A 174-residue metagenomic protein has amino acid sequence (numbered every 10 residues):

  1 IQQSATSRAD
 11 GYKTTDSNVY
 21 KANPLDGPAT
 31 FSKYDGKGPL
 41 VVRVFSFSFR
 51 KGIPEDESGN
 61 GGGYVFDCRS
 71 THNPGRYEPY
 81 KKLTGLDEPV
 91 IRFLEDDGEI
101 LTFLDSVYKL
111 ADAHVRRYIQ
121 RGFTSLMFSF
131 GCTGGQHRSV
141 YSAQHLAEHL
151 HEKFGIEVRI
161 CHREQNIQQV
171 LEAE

Functional and structural regions predicted by a protein language model:
Q2-S7, G11, D16-L126, N166: C-terminal accessory "lid"/substrate-recognition subdomains
R43, M127-S129, R159-C161: A structural signal for isolated positions on well-ordered beta-strands in alpha/beta enzyme cores
D105, K109-D112, V140-Q144, E148: A generic structural signal for well-ordered alpha-helical surface patches
T124-A147: Catalytic cysteine-centered active loop of the rhodanese-like fold, especially the PTP/DSP P-loop
A147-E157: Post-Walker A helix-loop "phosphate-sensing" segment adjacent to the P-loop in P-loop NTPases
G155-Q165: Short beta-strand-centered segment that lines the nucleotide-binding/catalytic pocket of NTP-utilizing
R159, A173-E174: Terminal, non-globular segments
Q168-E172: N-terminal beta-loop-helix "entrance" segment that forms/cooperates in small-molecule cofactor or anionic ligand
